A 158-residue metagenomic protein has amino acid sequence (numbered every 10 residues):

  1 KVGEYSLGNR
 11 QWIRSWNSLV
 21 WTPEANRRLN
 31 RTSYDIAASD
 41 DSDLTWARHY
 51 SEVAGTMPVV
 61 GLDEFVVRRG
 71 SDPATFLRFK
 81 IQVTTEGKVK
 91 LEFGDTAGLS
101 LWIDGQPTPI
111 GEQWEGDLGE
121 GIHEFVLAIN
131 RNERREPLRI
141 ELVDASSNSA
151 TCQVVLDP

Functional and structural regions predicted by a protein language model:
K1-L62, L127-P158: Accessory carbohydrate-binding/adhesion or oligomerization-edge regions at the termini of glycan-active proteins
F65-T75: Extracellular beta-rich ligand/substrate-recognition surface
G70, L91, G105-T108: Short, solvent-exposed secondary-structure boundary motifs
P73-L77, T85, D95, T108-I110: Residues that act as N-cap/strand-start positions at coil-to-secondary-structure junctions
L77-V89, E115-E120: Extracellular and analogous surface-interaction loops
I81-T85, A97, R131-E133, D144: Beta-strand elements of well-folded, non-transmembrane domains
V83-L101, F125: Aromatic-lined ligand-binding clefts that engage carbohydrates, nucleic acids, or primary amines
G98-R139: Beta-strand-rich ligand-recognition modules
